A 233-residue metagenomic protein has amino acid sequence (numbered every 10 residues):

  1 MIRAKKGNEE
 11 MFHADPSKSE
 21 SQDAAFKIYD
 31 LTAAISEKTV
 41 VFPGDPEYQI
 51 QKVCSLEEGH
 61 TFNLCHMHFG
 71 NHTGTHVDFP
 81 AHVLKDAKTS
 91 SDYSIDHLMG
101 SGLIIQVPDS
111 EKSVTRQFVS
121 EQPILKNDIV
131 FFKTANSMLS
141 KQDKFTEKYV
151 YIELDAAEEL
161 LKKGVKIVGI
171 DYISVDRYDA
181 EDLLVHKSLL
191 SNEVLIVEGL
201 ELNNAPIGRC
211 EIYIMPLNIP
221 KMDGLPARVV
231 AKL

Functional and structural regions predicted by a protein language model:
I2-L233: Active-/binding-site microenvironments in catalytic and ligand-binding cores
